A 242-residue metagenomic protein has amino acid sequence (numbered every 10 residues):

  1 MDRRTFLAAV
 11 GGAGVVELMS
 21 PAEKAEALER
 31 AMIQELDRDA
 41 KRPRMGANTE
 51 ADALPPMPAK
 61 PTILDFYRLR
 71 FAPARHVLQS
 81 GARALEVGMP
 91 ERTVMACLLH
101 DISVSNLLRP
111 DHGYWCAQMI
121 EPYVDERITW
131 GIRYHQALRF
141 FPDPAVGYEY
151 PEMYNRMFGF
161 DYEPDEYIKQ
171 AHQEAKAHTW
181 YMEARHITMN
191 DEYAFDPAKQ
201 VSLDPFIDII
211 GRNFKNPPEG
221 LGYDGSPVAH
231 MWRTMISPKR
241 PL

Functional and structural regions predicted by a protein language model:
D2-L98, I102-L242: Metal-dependent phosphohydrolase cores
